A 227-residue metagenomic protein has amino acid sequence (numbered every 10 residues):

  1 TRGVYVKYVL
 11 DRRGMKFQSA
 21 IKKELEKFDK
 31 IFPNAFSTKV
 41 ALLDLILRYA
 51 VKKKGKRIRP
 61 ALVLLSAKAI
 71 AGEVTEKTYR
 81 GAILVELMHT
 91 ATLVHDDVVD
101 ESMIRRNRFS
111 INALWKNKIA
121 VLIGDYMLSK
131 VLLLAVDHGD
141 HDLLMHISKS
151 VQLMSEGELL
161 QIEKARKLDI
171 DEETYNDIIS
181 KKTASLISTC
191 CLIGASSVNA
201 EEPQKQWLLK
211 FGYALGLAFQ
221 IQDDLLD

Functional and structural regions predicted by a protein language model:
V6-K7, Q161: Intrinsically disordered, low-complexity, compositionally biased regions/tails
Y8-P33: N-terminal amphipathic/basic leader segments beginning at the initiator methionine
P33-D227: Mg2+-dependent prenyl diphosphate-binding active-site environment of isoprenoid biosynthetic enzymes
